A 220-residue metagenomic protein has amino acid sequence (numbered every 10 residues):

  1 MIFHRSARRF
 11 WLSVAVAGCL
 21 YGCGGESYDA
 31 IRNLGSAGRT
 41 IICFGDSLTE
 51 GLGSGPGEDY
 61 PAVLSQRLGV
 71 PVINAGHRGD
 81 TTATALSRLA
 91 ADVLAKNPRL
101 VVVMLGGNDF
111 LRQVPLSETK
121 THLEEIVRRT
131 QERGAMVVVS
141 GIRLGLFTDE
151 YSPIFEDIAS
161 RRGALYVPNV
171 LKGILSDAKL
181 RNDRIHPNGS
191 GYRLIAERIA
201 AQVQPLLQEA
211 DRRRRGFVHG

Functional and structural regions predicted by a protein language model:
I2, G24-E26, A62-R67, S87-G220: Alpha-helical cap/lid subdomain in secreted, periplasmic, or secretory-pathway luminal O-acyl-processing enzymes
S6-L12: N-terminal export leaders
R9, A30, E50, P71 (+3 more regions): Residues at structural and domain junctions
C19-G22: C-terminal motif of bacterial Sec signal peptides marking the signal peptidase cleavage site
G24-T84, R88-N97: Serine-esterase "nucleophile elbow" of acetyl-processing enzymes
